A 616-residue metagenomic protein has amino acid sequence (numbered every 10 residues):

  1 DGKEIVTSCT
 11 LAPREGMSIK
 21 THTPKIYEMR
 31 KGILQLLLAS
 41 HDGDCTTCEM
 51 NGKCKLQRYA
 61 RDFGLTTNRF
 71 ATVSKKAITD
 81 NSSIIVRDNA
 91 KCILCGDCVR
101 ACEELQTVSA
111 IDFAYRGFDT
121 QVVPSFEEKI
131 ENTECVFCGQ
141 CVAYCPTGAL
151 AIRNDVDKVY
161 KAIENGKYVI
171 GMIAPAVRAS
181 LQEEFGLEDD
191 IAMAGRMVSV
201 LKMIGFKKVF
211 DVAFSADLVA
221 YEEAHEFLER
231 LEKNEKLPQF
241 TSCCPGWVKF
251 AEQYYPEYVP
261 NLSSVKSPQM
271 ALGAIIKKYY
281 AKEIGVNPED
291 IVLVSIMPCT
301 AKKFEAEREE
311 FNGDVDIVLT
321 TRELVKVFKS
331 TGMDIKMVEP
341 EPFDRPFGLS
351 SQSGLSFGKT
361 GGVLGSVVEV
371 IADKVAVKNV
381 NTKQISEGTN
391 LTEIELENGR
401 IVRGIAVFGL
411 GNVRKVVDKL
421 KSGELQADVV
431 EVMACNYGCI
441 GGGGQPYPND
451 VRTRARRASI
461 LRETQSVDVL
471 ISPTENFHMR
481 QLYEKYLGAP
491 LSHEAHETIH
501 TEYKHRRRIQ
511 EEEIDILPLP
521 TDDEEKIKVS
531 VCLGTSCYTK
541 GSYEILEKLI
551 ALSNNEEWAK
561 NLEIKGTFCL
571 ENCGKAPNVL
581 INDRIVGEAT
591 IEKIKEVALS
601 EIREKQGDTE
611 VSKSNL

Functional and structural regions predicted by a protein language model:
D1-R30, L38, R153-L616: Iron-sulfur-associated redox domains of electron-transfer enzymes in respiratory and anaerobic energy metabolism
G2-F137, A143, L150-V169, R584-L616: Fe-S ferredoxin-like electron-transfer domains and their immediately adjacent linker/connector regions across
Q106, C145, Y280-I284: Structural motif corresponding to the C-terminal cap of alpha-helices
